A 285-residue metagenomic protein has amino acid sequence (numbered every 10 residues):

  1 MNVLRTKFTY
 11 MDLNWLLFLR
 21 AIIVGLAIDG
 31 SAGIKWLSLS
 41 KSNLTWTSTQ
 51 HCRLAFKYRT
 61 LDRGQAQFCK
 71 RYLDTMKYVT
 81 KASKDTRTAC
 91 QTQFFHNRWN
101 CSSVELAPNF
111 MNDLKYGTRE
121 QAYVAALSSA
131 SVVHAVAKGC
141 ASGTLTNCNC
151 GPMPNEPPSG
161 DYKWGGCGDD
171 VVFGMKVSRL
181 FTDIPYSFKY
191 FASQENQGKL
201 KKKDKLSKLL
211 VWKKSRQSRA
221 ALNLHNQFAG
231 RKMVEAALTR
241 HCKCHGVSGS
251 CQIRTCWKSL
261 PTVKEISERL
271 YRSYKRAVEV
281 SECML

Functional and structural regions predicted by a protein language model:
M1-M11: N-terminal secretory signal peptides that target proteins for export/translocation
R5, L17-R20: Extracellular cysteine-rich microdomains
D12-L13, R20, V24-L285: Long, position-biased, composition-driven segments near the start of the mature protein
